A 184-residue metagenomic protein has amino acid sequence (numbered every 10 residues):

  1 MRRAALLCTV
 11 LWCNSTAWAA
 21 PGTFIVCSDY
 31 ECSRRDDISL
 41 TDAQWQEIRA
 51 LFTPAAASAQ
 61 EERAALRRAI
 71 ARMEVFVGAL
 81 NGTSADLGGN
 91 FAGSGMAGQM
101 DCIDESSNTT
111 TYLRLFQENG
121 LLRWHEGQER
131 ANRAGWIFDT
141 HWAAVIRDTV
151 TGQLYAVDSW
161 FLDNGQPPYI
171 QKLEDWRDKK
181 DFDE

Functional and structural regions predicted by a protein language model:
A4-C13: Sec-dependent N-terminal signal peptides
S15-A20: Sec/Tat signal peptide C-region and signal peptidase I cleavage site
S28-P54: N-terminal targeting signals for Sec/Tat export/insertion, comprising classic cleavable signal peptides
R34-R35, F52-R63, F91-I103: Second-shell loop/turn segments in exported
Q44-V77: N-terminal, post-signal-peptide region of Sec/Tat-exported proteins
A69-H125: Mid-length scaffold segments of soluble, non-membrane domains
R114-W176: Hydrophobic/aromatic-rich core segments of domains that either
